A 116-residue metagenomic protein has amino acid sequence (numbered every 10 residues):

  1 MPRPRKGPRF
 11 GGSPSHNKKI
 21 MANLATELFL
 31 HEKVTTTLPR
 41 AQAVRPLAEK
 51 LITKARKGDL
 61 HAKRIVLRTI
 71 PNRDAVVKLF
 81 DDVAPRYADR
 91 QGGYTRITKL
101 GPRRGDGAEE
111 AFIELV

Functional and structural regions predicted by a protein language model:
P2-G12, H16-K19, N23-V116: Structured, basic alpha/beta domains of bacterial-type, RNA-associated proteins
